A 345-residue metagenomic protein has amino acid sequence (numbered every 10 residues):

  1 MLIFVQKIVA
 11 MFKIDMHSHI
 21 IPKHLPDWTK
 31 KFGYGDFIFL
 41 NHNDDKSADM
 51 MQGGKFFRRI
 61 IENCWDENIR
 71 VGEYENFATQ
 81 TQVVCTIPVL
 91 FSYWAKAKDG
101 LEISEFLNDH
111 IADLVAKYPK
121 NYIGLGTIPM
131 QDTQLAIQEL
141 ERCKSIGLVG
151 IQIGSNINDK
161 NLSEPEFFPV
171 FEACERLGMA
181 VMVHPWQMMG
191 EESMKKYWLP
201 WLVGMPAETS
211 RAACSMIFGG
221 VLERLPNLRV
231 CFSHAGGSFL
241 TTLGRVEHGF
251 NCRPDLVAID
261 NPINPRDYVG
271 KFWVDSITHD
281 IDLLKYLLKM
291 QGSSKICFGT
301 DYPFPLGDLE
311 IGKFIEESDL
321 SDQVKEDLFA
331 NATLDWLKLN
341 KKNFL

Functional and structural regions predicted by a protein language model:
I8-M16, I21-T81, D109-K117, Q138-R142 (+4 more regions): Mid-to-C-terminal alpha-helical segments outside catalytic/metal-binding sites
I14-M16, Q82-V84, I123-G126, I151-I153 (+4 more regions): Hydrophobic faces of well-ordered beta-strands that scaffold small-molecule active sites in alpha/beta enzyme cores
H19, W186-Q187, G236, P303: Catalytic metal-binding/acid-base residues of hydrolase active sites
H19-E62, M189-A207, V246-V269: Active-site gating loops and adjacent loop-to-helix segments of metal-dependent hydrolytic enzymes
H24-D27, Y93, S163, E191-W198 (+3 more regions): Histidine/acidic-residue-rich catalytic or RNA/ligand-binding cores of hydrolases and nuclease-related proteins
I60-W65, S92, M130-A136, N158-P165 (+3 more regions): Acidic-and-aromatic substrate-binding clefts and catalytic sites of carbohydrate-active enzymes
Q80-M216: Active-site gating/metal-coordination segments in enzymes
F218-G220, P226-D267: Aromatic-lined glycan-binding groove of carbohydrate-active enzymes
